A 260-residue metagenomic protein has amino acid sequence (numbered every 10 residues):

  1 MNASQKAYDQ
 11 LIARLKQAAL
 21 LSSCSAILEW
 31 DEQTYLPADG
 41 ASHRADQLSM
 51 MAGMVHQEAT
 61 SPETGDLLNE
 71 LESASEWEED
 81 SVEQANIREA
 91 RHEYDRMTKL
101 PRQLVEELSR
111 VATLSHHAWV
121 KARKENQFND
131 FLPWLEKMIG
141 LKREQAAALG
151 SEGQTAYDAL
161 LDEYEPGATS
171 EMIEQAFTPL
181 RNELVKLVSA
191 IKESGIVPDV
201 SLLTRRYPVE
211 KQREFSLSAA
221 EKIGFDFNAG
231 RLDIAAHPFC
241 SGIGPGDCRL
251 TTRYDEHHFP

Functional and structural regions predicted by a protein language model:
M1-P166: A well-structured
L108-F259: Contiguous, non-catalytic segments that form substrate-binding/exosite surfaces or channel walls
